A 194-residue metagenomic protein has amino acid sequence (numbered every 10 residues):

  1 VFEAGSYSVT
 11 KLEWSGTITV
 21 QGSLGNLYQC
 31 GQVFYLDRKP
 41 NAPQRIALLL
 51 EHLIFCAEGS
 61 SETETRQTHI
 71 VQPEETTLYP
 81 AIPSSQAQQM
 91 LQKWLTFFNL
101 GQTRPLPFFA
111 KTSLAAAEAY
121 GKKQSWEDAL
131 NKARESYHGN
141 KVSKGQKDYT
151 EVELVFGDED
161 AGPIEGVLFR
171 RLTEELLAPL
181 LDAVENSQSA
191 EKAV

Functional and structural regions predicted by a protein language model:
V1-V194: A positional "C-terminalness" feature that preferentially activates on distal terminal regions of long, nucleic
